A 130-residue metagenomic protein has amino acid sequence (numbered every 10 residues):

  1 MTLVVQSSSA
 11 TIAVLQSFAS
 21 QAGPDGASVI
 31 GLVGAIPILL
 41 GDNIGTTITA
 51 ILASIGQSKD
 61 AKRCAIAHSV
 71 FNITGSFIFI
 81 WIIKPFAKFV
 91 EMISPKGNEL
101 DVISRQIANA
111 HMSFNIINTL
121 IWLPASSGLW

Functional and structural regions predicted by a protein language model:
T2-G45, S54-D60, I66, F89-M92 (+1 more regions): Membrane-interfacial helix-loop connectors
A50-W130: Juxtamembrane and boundary regions of transmembrane helices in multi-pass small-molecule transporters and channels
